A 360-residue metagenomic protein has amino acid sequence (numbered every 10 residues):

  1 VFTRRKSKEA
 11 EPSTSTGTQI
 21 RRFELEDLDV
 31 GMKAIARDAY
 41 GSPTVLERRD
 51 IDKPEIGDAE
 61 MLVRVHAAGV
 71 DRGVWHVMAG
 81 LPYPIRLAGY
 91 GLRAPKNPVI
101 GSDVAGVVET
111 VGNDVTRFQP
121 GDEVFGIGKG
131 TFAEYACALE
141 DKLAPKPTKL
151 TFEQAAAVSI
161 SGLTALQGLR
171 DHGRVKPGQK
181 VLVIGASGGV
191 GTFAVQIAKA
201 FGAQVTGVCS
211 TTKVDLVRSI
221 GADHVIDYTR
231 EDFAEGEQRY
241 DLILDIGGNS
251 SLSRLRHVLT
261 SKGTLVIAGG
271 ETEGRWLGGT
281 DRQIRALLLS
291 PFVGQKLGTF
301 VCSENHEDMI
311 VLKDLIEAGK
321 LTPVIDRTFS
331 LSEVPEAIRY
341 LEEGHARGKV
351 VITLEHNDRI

Functional and structural regions predicted by a protein language model:
F2-R4, Q19-V30, S303-I360: C-terminal hydrophobic helical "lid"/dimerization subdomain of Rossmann-like NAD(P)H-dependent oxidoreductases
D52-G69, Y83-G130: Glycine-rich beta-strand-centered segment in the early N-terminal region that forms part of a ligand/cofactor-binding
E123, K180, G263-T264: Short glycine-centered segments of the SAM/dcSAM-binding site in methyltransferase folds
G128-E140: A structural motif shared across PLP-dependent enzymes of the aminotransferase-like
A155-D227: Mid-domain Rossmann-like dinucleotide-binding core that forms the NAD(H)/NADP(H) cofactor-binding site
E235-L242: A short acidic, Gly/Pro-enriched loop at the edge of an enzyme's catalytic core that lines a small-molecule cofactor
I246-L321, L354-I360: Glycine-rich phosphate-binding loop and adjacent beta-alpha segment of Rossmann(oid) nucleotide-cofactor-binding
